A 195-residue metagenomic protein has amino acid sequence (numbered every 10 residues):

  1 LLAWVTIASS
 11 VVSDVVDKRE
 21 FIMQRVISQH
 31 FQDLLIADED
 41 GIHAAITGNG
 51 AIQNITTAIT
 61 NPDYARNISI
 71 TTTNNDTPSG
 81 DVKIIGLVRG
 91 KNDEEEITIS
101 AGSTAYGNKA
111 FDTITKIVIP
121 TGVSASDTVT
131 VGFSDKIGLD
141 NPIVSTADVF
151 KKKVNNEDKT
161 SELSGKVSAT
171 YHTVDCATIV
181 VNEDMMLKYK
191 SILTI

Functional and structural regions predicted by a protein language model:
L1-M23, N75-V149, K153-K190, I195: Beta-strand-rich solenoidal segments
Q24-G86: Autoprocessing Asn-cyclization modules and mimics
